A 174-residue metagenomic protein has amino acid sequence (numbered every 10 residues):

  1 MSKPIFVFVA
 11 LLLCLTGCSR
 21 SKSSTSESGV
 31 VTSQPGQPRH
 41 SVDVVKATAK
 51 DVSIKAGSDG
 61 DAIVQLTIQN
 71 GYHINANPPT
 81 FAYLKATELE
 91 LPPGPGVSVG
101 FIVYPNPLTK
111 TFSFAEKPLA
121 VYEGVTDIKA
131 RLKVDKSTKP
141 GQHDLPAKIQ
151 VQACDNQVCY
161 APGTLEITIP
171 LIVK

Functional and structural regions predicted by a protein language model:
M1-V7: Bacterial N-terminal signal peptides that target proteins for export
C14-G17: C-terminal motif of bacterial Sec signal peptides marking the signal peptidase cleavage site
S19-K174: Extracellular/lumen-exposed scaffold segments
